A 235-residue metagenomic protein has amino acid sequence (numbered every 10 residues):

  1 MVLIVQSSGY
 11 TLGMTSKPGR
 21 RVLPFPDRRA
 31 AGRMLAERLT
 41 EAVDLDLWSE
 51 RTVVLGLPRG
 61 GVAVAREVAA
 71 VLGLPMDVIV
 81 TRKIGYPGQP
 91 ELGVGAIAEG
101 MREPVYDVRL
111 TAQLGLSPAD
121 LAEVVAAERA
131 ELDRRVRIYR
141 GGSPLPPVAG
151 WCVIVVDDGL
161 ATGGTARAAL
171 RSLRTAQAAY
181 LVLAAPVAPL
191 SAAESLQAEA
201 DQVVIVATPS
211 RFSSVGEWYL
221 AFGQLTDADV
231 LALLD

Functional and structural regions predicted by a protein language model:
M1-D235: PRPP-associated nucleotide enzymes
